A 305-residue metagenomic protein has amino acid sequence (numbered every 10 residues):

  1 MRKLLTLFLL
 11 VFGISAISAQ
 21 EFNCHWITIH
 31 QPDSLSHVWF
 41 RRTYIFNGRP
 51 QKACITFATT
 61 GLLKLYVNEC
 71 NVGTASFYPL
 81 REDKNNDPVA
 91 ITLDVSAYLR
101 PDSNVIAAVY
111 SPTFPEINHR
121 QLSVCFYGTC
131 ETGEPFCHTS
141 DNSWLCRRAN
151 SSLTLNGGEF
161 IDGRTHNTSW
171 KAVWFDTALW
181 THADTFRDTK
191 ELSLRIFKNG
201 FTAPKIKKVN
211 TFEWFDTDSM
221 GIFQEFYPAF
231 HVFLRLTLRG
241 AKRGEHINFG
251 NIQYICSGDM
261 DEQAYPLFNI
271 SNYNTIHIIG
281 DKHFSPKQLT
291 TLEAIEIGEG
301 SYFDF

Functional and structural regions predicted by a protein language model:
M1-E21: Bacterial Sec-dependent N-terminal signal peptides
Q20-F305: Extracellular/oxidizing-compartment recognition motifs
